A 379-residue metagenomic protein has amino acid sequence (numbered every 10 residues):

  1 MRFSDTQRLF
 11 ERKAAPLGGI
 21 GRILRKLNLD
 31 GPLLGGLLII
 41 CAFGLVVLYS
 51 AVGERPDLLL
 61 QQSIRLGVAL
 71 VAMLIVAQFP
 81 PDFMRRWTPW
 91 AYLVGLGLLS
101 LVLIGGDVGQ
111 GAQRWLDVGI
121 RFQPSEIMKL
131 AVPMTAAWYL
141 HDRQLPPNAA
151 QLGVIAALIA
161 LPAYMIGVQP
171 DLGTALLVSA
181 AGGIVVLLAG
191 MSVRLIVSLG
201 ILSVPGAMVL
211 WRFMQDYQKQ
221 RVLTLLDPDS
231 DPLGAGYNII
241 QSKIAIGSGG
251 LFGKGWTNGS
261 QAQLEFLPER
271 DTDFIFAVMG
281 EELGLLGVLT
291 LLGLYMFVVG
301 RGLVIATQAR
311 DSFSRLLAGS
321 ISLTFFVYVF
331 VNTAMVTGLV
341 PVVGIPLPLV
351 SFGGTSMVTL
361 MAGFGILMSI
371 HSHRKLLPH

Functional and structural regions predicted by a protein language model:
M1-P16, I20, N332-H379: A juxtamembrane structural motif centered on a specific transmembrane helix
M1-V47, S63, P81: N-terminal transmembrane signal-anchor/hairpin module of polytopic inner-membrane proteins
L27, F266-L267, L349, V358: Residue-level "hotspot" positions that anchor or transmit function at local structural transition points
L33-N238, A277-T337, A362-I366: Hydrophobic alpha-helical transmembrane segments of multi-pass inner membrane proteins, especially in bacterial systems
A42, S50-V52, S260, S351 (+2 more regions): Short linear Ser/Thr-Pro motifs
V118-M128, V168-P170, G250-K254, V342-T359: Glycine/serine-rich anion-binding loops at beta->alpha junctions that coordinate negatively charged ligand groups
D171-L176, K254-G259, R270-T272, L289 (+4 more regions): Transmembrane helix boundary and interhelical junction motifs in multipass membrane proteins
P228-I275, L283-G287: TM-adjacent membrane-interface loops and short helices in multi-pass inner/ER membrane proteins
